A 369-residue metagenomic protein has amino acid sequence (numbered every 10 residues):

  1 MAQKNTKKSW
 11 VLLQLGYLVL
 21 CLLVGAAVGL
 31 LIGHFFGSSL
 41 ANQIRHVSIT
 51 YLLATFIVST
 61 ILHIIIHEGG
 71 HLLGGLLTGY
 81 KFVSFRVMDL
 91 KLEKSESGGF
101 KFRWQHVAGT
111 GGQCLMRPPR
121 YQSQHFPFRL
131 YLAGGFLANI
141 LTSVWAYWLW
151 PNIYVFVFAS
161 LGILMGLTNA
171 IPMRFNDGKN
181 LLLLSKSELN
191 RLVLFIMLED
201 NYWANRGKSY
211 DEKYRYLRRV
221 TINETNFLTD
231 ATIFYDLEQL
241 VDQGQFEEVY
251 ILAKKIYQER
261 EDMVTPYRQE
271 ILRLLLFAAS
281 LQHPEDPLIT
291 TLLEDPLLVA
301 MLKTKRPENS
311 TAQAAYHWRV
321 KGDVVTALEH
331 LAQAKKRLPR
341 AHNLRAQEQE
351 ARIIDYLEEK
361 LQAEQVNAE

Functional and structural regions predicted by a protein language model:
M1-F56: Topogenic membrane-insertion module of multi-pass membrane proteins
R45-I65, Y154-L167: Membrane-embedded alpha-helical segments that form the functional core of polytopic membrane enzymes, especially those
A54-P118: Small-residue-rich helix-interface/hinge motifs
L77, C114-P119, M173-R260: Polar-ligand-bearing catalytic/cofactor-coordination segments of membrane-embedded or membrane-tethered inner-membrane
G111-G112, R117-K208: Hydrophobic transmembrane alpha-helical segments that form the core helix bundle of multi-pass membrane enzymes
D211-I222, F246-R260, H283-A300, D323-K335 (+1 more regions): Alpha-helical repeat scaffolds
E238, D242, E261-Q313, W318-G322: Alpha-helical adaptor scaffolds
Y267-A279, P307-A312, N343-V366: TPR/TPR-like alpha-solenoid helical repeat scaffolds
